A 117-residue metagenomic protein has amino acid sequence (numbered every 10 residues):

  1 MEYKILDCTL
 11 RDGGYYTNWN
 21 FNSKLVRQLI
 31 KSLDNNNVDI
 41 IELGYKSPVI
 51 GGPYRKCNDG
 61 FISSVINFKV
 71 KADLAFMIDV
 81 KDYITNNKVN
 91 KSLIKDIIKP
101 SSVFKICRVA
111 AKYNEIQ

Functional and structural regions predicted by a protein language model:
M1-N18, K71-D73, S101-S102: N-terminal small/glycine-rich loop or linker at the start of catalytic domains across soluble metabolic enzymes
E2-C8, I30-Y45: N-terminal glycine-rich anion-binding loops that anchor highly charged ligand groups
G13, L33, C107: Conserved, mostly hydrophobic/aromatic
N18-W19, V49: Basic, gly/Ser/Thr/Pro-rich low-complexity segments located predominantly at protein N termini
S23-R27: Anaerobic metallocofactor- and corrinoid-dependent redox/one-carbon enzyme cores, especially those from methanogenesis
Q28-D34, S63-I66: Short amphipathic alpha-helices and their capping/turn segments at secondary-structure boundaries
I40, Y45-Q117: Active-site beta->alpha loop and helix N-cap motifs at the rims of alpha/beta catalytic domains
